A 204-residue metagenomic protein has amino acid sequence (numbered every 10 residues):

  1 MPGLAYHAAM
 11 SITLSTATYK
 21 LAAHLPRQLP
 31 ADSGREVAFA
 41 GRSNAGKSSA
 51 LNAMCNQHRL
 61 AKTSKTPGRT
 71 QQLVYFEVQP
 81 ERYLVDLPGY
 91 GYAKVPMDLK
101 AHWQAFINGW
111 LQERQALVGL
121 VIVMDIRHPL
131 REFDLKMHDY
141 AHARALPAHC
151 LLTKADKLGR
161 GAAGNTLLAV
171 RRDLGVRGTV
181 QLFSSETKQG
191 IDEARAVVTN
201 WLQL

Functional and structural regions predicted by a protein language model:
Y6-K94: Conserved G1/Walker A P-loop phosphate-binding module
L14-P26, K157-L204: Canonical P-loop GTPase G-domain recognition
H24, R69, R82, G89-Y92 (+3 more regions): Conserved nucleotide-binding/hydrolysis micro-motifs of P-loop NTPases
L29, P67-V74, P88-V118, I126-Y140: Switch II of P-loop NTPase G domains
N56-Q57, K100-W103, M137-Y140, T166-A169 (+1 more regions): Glycine-rich, phosphate-binding/catalytic loops in enzymes
F76, T153, A194: Residue-level signal for inorganic ion chemistry
N108-G178: Conserved C-terminal guanine-recognition region of P-loop GTPase G domains, centered on the G4
